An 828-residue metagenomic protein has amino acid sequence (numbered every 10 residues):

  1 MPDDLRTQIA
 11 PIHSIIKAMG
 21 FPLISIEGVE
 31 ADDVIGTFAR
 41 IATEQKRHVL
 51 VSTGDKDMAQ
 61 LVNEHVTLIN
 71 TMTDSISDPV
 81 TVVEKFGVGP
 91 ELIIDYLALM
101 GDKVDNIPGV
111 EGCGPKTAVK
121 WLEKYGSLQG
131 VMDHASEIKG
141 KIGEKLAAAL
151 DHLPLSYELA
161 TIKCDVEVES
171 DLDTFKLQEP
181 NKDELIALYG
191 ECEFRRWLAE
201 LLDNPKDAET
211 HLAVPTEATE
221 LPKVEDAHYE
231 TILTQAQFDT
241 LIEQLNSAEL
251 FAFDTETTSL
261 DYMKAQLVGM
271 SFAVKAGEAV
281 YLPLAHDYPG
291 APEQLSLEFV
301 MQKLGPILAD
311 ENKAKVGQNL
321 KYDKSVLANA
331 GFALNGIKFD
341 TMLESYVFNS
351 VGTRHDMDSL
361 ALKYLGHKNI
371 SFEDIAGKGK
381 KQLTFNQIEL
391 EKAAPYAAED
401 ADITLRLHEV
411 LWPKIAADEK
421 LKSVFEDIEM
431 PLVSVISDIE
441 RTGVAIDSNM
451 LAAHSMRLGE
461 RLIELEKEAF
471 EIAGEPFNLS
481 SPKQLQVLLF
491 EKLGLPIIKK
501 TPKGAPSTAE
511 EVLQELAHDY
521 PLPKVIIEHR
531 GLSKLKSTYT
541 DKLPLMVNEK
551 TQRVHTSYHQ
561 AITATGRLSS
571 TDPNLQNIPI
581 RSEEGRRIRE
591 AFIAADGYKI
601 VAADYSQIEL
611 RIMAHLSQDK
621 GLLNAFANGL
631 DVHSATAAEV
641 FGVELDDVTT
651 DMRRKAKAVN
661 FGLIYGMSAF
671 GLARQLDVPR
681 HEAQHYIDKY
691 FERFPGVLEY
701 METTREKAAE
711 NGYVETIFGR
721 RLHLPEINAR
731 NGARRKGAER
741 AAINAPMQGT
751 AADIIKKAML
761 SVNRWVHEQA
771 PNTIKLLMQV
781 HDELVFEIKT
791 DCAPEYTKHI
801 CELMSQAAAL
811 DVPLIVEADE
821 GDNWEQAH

Functional and structural regions predicted by a protein language model:
P2-V168, L362: Extended two-metal-dependent nuclease catalytic cores across DNA- and RNA-processing enzymes
V51-T53, F251-F253, G317, K338-F339 (+2 more regions): Short hydrophobic beta-strand that contains or immediately precedes a catalytic carboxylate
A59-E64, L260-D261, K321-G331, S345-F348 (+3 more regions): Short active-site loop/helix that positions an aromatic residue
D78-L97, K103, K223-Y229, D261 (+3 more regions): Active-site-proximal helix-loop-helix substrate-binding element of RNase H-like nuclease domains
A149-G290, G352, L360, Y364 (+8 more regions): Conserved "right-hand" nucleotidyltransferase catalytic core of DNA-directed polymerases
D340, L432-R441, D447, Y605 (+3 more regions): Catalytic palm active-site di-aspartate
L383-N386, R441, N548, H555-T556 (+5 more regions): Conserved catalytic core of nucleic-acid polymerases
E460, E464-K467, E471-K524, E692-N744 (+2 more regions): C-terminal polymerase-core module
